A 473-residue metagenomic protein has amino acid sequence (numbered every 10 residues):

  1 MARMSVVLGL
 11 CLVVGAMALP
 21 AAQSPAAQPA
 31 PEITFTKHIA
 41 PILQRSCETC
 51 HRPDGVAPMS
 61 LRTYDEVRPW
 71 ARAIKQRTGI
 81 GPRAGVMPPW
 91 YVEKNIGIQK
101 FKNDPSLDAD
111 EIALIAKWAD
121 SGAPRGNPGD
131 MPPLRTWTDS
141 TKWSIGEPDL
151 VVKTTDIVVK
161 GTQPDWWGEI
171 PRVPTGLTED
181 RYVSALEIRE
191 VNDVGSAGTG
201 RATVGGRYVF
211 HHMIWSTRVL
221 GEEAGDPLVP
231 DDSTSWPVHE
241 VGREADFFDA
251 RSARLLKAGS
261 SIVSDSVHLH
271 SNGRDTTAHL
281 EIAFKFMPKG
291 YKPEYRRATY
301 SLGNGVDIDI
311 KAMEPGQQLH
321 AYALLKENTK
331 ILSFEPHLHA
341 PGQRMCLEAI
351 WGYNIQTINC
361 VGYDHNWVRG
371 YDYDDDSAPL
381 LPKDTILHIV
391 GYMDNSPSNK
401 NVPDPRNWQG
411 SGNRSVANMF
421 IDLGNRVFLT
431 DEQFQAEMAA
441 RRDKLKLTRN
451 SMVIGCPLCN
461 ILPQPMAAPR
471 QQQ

Functional and structural regions predicted by a protein language model:
M1-R3: N-terminal secretory signal peptides that target proteins for export/translocation
S5-P20: Bacterial N-terminal signal peptides
V14, A27, S216: Alpha-helical and His/Cys-centered functional microenvironments
V14, C50, C459-L462: General secretory precursor processing signal
L19-R181, A185-R189, G259-D265: Aromatic- and Gly/Pro-enriched helix-to-coil junctions and flexible linker segments
P41-Q44, M213, N450-V453: Processing junctions and N-termini across compartments
A116-K142, T154, V158, F434-Q473: Activation corresponds to long, low-complexity, non-globular regions
S140-F428, L445, V453-L458: His-enriched metal-coordination microenvironments in redox/metal-binding proteins
